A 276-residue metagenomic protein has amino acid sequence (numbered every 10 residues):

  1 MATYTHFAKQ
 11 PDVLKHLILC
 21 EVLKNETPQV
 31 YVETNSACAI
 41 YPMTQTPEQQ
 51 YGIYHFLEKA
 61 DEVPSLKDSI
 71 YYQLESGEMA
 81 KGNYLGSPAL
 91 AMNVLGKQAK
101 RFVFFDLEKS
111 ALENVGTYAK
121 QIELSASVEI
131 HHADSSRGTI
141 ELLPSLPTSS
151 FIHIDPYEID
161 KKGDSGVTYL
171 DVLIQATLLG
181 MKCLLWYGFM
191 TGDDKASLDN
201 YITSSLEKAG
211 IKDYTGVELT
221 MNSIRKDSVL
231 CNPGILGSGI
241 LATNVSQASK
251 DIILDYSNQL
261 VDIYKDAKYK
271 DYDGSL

Functional and structural regions predicted by a protein language model:
M1-L276: Class I S-adenosyl-L-methionine-dependent methyltransferase catalytic core
